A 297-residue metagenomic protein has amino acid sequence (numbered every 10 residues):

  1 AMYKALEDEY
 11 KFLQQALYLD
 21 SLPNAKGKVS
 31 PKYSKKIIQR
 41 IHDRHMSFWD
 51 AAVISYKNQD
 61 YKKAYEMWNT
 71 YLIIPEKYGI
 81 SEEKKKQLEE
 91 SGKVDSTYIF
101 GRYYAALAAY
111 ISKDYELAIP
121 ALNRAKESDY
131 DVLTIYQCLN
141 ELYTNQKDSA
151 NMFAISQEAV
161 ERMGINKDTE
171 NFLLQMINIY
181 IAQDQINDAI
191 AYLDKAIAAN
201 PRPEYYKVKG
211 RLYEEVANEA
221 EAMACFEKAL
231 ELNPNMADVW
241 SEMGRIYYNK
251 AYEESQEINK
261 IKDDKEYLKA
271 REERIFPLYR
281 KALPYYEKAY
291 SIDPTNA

Functional and structural regions predicted by a protein language model:
A1-K62, E66, T70-I99, N249-Y285: Short coil/linker segments at helix-helix boundaries
A16, Y71, S91, A125 (+4 more regions): Canonical positions in the second alpha-helix
L19, I74, S128, R162-I165 (+3 more regions): Structural marker of alpha-solenoid helical repeat scaffolds
A51, A105, L139-L142, A159 (+5 more regions): Structural register within alpha-helical repeat arrays
Y78, Y98, V132, N166-T169 (+3 more regions): Residue-level recognition of tetratricopeptide repeat
I80-K84, G101, I135, T169-F172 (+2 more regions): TPR alpha-solenoid repeat register
